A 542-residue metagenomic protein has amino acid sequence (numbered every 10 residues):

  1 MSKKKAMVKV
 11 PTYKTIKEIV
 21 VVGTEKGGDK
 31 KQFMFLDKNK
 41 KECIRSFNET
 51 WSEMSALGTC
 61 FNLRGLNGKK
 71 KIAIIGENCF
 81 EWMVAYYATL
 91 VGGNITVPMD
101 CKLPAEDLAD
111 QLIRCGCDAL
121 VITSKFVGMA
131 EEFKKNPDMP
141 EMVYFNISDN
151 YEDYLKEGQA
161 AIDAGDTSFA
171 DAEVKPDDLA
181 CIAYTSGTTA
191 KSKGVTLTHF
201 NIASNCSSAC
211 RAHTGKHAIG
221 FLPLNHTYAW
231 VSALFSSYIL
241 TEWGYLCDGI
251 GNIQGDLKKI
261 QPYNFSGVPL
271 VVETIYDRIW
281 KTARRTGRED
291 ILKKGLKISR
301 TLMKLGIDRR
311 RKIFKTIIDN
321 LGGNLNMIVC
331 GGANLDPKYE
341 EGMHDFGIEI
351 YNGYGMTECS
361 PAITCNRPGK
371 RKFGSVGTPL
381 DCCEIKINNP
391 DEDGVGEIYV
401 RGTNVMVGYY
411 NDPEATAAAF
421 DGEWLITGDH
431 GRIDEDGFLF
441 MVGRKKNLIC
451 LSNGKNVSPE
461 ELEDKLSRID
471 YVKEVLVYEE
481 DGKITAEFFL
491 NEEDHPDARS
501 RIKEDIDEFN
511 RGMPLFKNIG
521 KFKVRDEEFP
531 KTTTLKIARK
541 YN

Functional and structural regions predicted by a protein language model:
G28-K31, I162-Y184, K191, A212-H217: Conserved pre-ATP/AMP-binding loop-to-beta segment of ANL
F33-C79, M83-Y87, P104-A109: Conserved AMP-binding/adenylate-forming core of the ANL superfamily
N39, M129-P176, I279-T316: ANL superfamily adenylate-forming
I44-N48, A180-S204: Conserved AMP-binding A3 loop
L120, G402, V407-G408, H430-L515: AMP-binding/adenylate-forming catalytic core of the ANL superfamily
A203-H217, L224-K315, N324: Conserved AMP-binding/adenylation subdomain of ANL enzymes
R309-L439, K445-L448, L462-E463: Conserved AMP-binding/adenylate-forming
E474-L476, G482, D507-N542: Conserved C-terminal "lid"/linker of ANL adenylate-forming enzymes
